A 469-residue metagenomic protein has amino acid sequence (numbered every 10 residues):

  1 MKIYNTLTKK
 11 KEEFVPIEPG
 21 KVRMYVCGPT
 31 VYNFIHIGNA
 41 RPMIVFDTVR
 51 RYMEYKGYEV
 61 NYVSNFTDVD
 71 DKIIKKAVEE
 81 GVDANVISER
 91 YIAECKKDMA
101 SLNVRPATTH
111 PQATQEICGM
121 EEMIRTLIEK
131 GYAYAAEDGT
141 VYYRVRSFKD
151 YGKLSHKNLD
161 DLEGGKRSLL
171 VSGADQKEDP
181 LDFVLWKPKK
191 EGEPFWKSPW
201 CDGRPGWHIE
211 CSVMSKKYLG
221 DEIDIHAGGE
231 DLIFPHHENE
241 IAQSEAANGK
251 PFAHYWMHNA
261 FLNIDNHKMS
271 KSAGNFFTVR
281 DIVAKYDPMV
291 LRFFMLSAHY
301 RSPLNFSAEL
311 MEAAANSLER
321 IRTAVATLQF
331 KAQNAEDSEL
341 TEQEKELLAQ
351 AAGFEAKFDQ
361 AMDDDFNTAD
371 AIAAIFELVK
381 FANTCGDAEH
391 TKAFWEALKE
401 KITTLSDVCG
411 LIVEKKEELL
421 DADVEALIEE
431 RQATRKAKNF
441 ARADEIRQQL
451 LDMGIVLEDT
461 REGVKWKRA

Functional and structural regions predicted by a protein language model:
M1-Y32, D47, C118-Q329: Alpha-helical recognition segments enriched in aromatics with Gly/Pro capping that present substrate-recognition
T8-E13, I17-R105, E462-W466: N-terminal, positively charged nucleic-acid-binding surface of large information/translation enzymes
Y58, Y132, I455: Short phosphate-binding/catalytic loops that engage adenosine nucleotides
F66-D70, I92-C95, R105-M120, D138-S147: Short, glycine/charge-rich beta-strand/loop segments that flank catalytic centers and engage negatively charged groups
V78-A84, T108-T114, G229: The substrate-binding groove and active-site-proximal loops of carbohydrate-active enzymes, especially glycoside
K268, N275-A469: Structural preference for alpha-helix termini/caps and helix-kink/transition segments
